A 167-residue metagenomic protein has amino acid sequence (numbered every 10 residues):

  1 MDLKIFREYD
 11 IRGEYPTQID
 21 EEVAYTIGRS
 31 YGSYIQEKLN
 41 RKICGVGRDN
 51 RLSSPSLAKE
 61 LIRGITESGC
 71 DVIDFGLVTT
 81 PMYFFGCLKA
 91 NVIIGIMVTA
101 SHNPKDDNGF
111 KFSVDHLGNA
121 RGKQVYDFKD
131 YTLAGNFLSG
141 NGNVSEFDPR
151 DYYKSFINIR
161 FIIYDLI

Functional and structural regions predicted by a protein language model:
M1-R63, E67-S68, N143-I167: An N-terminal, well-structured beta->alpha segment
M1-Y9, K105-D107, D115, S139: Residue-level signal for pocket-adjacent positions within structured domains
S30-G32, G69-V72, M97-A100, A120-Q124 (+1 more regions): Glycine-rich loops and low-complexity Gly/Arg-rich segments that provide flexible linkers or classic glycine-based
E37-K38, F75-V78, Y126-T132: Short C-terminal domain-edge/linker segments immediately following a structured domain
L39-H116: Ferredoxin-reductase
N108-I167: Gly/Ser/Thr-enriched, mixed-charge loops and adjacent short helices that form phosphate/oxyanion-binding elements
